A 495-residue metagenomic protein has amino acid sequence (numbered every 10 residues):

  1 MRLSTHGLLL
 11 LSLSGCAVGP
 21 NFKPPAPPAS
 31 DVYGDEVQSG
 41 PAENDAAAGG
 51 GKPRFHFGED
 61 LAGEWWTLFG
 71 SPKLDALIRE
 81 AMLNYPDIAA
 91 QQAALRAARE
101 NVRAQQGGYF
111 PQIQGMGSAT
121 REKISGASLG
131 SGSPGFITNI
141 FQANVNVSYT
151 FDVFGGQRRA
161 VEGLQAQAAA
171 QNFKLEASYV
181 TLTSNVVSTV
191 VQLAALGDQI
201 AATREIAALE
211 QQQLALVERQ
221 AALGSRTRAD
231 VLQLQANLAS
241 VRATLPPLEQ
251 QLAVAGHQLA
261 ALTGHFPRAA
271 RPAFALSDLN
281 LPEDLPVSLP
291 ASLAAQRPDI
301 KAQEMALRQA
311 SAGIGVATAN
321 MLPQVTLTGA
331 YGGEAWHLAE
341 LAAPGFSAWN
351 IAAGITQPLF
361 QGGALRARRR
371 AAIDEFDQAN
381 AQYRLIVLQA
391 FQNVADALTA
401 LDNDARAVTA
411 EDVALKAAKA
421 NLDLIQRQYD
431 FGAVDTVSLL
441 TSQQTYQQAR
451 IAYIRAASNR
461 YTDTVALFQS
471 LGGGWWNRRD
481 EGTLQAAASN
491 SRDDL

Functional and structural regions predicted by a protein language model:
R2-L83, F141, Q165, E249-A295 (+3 more regions): Terminal intrinsically disordered/low-complexity segments used for targeting and assembly
A17-N185, V325-G329, A348-A352, L359-R369: Short flexible linkers and secondary-structure junctions
A89-A90, Q106-G107, F151-Y179, A229 (+6 more regions): Sec/SRP-type N-terminal targeting helices
M116-E122, S148, L196, N237 (+4 more regions): Outer-membrane beta-barrel pore domains and translocons
I124-S128, W336-E340, T436: Outer-membrane beta-barrel proteins
Q157, F173-L289, A400, D404 (+4 more regions): Periplasmic alpha-helical coiled-coil/stalk elements that build and connect Gram-negative outer-membrane
A221-S225, Y429-A433, S470-G474: A short glycine-centered flexible hinge/capping loop motif at secondary-structure junctions
